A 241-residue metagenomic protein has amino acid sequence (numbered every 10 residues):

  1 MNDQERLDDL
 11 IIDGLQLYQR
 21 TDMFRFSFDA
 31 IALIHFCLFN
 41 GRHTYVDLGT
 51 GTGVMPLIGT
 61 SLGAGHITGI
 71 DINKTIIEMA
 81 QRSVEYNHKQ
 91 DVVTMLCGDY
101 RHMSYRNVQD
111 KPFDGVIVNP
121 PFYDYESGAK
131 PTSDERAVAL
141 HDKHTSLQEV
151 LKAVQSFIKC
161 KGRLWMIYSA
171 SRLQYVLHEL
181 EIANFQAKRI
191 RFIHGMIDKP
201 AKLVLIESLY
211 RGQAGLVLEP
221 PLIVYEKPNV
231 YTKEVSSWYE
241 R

Functional and structural regions predicted by a protein language model:
N2-N40: Class I SAM-dependent transferase core
Q16-Y18, H144-A201: Conserved Class I SAM-dependent methyltransferase catalytic core
F24-F26, G49-T52, D198: Short glycine/threonine-rich catalytic loop with a Thr-x-Gly-x-Asp
L33, N119, V150, S208: Residue-level signal for inorganic ion chemistry
F36-A129: Conserved SAM/SAH cofactor-binding pocket of Class I
P120-E149: Mobile active-site "lid"/loop adjacent to the S-adenosyl-L-methionine
P200-R241: SAM/dcSAM-binding transferase cores
